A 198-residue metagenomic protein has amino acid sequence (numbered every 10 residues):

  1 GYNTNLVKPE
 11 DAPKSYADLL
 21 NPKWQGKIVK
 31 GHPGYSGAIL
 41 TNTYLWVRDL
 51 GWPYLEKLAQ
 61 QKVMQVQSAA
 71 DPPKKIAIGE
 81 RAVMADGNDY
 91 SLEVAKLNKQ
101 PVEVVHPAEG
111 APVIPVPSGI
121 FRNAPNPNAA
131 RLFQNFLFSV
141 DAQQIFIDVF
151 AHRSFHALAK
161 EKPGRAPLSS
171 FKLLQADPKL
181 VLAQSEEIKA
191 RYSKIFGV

Functional and structural regions predicted by a protein language model:
G1-L6, I114-A129, I145-F146: A bilobed periplasmic-binding-protein/Venus flytrap-type ligand-binding module shared by bacterial periplasmic
G1-P73, A77-E80: Extracytoplasmic ligand-binding site segments that recognize negatively charged/polar headgroups
N5-K8, G34-A38, D89-L92, E109-P112 (+1 more regions): Solvent-exposed loop/turn segments at secondary-structure junctions within structured extracellular/periplasmic domains
A17-L20, T43, V47, P73 (+7 more regions): Non-transmembrane alpha-helical segments in soluble domains of secreted/periplasmic/extracellular proteins
K23-P33, F136-E161: Periplasmic-binding protein-like
E56-A59, Q65-V66, K99-R122, L158: Periplasmic-binding protein-like
A82-P101: A ligand-binding cleft/hinge motif common to bilobed small-molecule-binding domains
S154-V198: An extracytoplasmic/periplasmic, membrane-proximal ligand-sensing/linker region
